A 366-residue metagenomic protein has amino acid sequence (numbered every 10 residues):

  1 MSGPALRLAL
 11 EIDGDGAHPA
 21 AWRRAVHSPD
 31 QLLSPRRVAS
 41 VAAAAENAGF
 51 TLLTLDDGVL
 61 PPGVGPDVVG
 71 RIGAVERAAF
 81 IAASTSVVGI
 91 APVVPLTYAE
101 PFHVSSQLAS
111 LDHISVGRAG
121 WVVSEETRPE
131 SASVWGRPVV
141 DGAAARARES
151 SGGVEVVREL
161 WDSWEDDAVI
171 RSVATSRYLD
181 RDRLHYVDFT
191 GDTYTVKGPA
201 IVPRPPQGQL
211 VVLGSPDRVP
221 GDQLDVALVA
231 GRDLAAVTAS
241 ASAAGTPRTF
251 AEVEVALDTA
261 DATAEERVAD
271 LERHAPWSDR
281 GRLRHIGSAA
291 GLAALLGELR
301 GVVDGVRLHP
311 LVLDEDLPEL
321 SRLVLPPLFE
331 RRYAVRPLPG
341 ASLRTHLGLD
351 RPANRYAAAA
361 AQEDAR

Functional and structural regions predicted by a protein language model:
M1-S84, Q209-L210, L224-V226, A341 (+1 more regions): N-terminal beta1-alpha1-beta2 module of alpha/beta enzyme domains
S2, A43-N47, A78-S86, D112-V116 (+3 more regions): Acidic (Asp/Glu)-rich catalytic clusters
S2-D30, P129-V134, R183, D188-S215 (+2 more regions): N-terminal small/glycine-rich loop or linker at the start of catalytic domains across soluble metabolic enzymes
L6-I12, L53-L55, V88-V94, G117-S124 (+4 more regions): Hydrophobic faces of well-ordered beta-strands that scaffold small-molecule active sites in alpha/beta enzyme cores
E11-Q31, E100-R183, A236: Flexible, glycine-rich active-site loops centered on histidine and acidic residues that chelate a metal or position
A45, G49, I81, L111 (+6 more regions): Conserved, mostly hydrophobic/aromatic
L52-I72, G231-A236, L308-S321: Glycine-rich, proline-tolerant flexible connector loops at the mouths of alpha/beta enzymes
S133-A144, G152-E159, V237-A244, L313-P337: C-terminal helical cap(s) of enzyme catalytic domains, especially alpha/beta-barrels
